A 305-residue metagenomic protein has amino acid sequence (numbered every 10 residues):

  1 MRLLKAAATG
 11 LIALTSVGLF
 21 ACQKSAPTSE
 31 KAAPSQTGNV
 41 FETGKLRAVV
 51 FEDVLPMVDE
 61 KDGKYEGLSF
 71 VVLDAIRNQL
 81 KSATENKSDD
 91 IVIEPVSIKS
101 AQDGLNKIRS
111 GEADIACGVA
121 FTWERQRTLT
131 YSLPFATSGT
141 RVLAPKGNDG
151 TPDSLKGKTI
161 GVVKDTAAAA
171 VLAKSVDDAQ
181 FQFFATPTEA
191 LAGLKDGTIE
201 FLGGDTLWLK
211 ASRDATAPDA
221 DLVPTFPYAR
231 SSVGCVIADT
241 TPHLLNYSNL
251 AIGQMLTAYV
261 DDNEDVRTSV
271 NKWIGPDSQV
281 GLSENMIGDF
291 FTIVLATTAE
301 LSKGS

Functional and structural regions predicted by a protein language model:
M1-G10: Bacterial N-terminal signal peptides that target proteins for export
G18-A21: C-terminal motif of bacterial Sec signal peptides marking the signal peptidase cleavage site
S25-P27, A170-A185, L222, I252-S305: Ligand-binding clefts/hinges and TM-proximal coupling segments of bilobed small-molecule sensing domains
E30-V119, R127: Extracytoplasmic small-molecule ligand-binding "clamshell" domains of the periplasmic binding protein/Venus flytrap
F51-V54, A136-K146, L207-G253, G275-L301: Periplasmic-binding protein-like
E52-L55, K64-A83, A120-F121, T137-A192 (+1 more regions): Bilobed "Venus flytrap"/periplasmic-binding protein-like clamshell domains and structurally analogous long
G67-L80, N148-D149, S154-T159, K164-A167 (+1 more regions): Extended ligand-binding regions for polar small-molecule ligands
D74, N86-S154, A220-D221, F226-Y228 (+1 more regions): Acidic, polar ligand-binding/catalytic clefts
